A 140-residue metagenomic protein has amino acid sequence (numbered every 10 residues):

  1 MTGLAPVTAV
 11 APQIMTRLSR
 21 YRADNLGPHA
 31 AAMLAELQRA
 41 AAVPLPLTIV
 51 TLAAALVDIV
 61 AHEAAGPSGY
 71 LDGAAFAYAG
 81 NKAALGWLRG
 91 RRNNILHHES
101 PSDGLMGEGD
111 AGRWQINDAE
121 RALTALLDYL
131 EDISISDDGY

Functional and structural regions predicted by a protein language model:
M1-L45: Charged alpha-helical initiation segments
D24-P28, T51, K82, G86-R89: Alpha-helix N-cap/helix-start motif at coil-to-helix transitions, marked by capping-box chemistry
A31, L47-A54, K82, T124: Non-catalytic, well-ordered alpha-helical scaffold segments
Q38, A42-A65: Short, hydrophobic, well-ordered secondary-structure elements
A42, A65, G69, S100 (+1 more regions): Short, flexible helix-adjacent loops and helix caps
A42-I49, A77, N81, E108 (+1 more regions): Residue-level recognition of alpha-helical structural elements
E63-N94: Short, charged amphipathic alpha-helical segments flanked by flexible coils
A83-W87, R91-Y140: Charge-enriched, short contiguous segments at helix-coil
